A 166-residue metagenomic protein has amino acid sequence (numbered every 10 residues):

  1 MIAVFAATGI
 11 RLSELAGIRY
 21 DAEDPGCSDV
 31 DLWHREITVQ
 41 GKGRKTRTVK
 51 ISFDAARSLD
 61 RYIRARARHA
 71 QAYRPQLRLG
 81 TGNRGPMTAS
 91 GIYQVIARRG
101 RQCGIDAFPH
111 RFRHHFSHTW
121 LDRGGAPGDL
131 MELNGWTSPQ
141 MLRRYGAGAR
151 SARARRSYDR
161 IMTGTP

Functional and structural regions predicted by a protein language model:
M1-S13, G17, E36-I37, H118-T119: Short pre-functional
G17, P25, E132, R144-A147: Phosphate-coordinating loops and pocket residues in cytosolic domains that bind phosphorylated ligands
G17-S58: Conserved tyrosine-mediated DNA breakage-rejoining catalytic core shared by Y-recombinases
V49, Y93-E132, S151: Short, basic (Lys/Arg/His-rich) helix/loop patches that form interaction surfaces in the mid-to-C-terminal regions
S52-D106: Active-site/catalytic core of tyrosine-dependent DNA strand-transfer enzymes
P127, N134-R160: Catalytic-site neighborhood detector that most strongly recognizes the C-terminal catalytic loop/helix of tyrosine
R160-P166: C-terminal secondary-structure termini that scaffold catalytic or DNA-interacting sites
